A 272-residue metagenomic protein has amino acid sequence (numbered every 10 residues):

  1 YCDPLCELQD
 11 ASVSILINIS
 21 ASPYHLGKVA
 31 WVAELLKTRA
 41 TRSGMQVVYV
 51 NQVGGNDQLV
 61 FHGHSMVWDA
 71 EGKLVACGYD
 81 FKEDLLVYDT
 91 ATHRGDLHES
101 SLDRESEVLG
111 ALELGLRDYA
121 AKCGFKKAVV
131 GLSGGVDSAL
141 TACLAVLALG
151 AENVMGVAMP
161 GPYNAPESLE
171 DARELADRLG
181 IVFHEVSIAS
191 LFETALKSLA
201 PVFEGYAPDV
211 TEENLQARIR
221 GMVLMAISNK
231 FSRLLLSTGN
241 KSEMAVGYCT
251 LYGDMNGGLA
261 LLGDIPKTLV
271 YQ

Functional and structural regions predicted by a protein language model:
Y1, D10-S12, L149, L179 (+1 more regions): Active-site adenylate/phosphate-handling loop in enzymes that bind or generate adenylated species
Y1-E83: CN hydrolase (nitrilase-like) catalytic-core segments centered on the catalytic cysteine and neighboring Lys/Glu
I15-I17, Q46-V50, M66, M155-V157 (+3 more regions): Hydrophobic/aromatic beta-strand patches that form the interior of the parallel beta-sheet core in alpha/beta enzyme
I17, K126-L132, V136-R173: ATP-dependent adenylation/pyrophosphate-handling site
N18-S20, T92-S101, P201-A207: Gly-rich Lys/Arg/Thr-decorated short loops/hinges at beta-loop-alpha junctions or inter-strand turns that position
G54-K127, L144, A148, N153: Active-site-adjacent "lid"/gating segments
D80-D89, N153-A158, P162-T211, A217: A conserved beta-strand->alpha-helix junction
